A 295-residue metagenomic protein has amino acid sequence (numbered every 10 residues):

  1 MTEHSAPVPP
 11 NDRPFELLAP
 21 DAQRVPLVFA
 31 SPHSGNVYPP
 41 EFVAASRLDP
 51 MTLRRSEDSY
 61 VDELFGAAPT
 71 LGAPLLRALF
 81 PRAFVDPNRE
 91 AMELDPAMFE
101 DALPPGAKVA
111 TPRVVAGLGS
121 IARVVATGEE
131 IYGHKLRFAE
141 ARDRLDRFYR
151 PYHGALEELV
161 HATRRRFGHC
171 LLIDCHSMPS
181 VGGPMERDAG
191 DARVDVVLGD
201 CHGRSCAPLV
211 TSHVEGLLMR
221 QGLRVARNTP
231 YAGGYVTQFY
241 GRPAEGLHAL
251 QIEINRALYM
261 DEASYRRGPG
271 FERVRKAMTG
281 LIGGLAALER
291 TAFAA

Functional and structural regions predicted by a protein language model:
T2-L172, S177-L250, I254-A295: N-terminal catalytic or cofactor-binding beta/alpha core of small enzyme domains
